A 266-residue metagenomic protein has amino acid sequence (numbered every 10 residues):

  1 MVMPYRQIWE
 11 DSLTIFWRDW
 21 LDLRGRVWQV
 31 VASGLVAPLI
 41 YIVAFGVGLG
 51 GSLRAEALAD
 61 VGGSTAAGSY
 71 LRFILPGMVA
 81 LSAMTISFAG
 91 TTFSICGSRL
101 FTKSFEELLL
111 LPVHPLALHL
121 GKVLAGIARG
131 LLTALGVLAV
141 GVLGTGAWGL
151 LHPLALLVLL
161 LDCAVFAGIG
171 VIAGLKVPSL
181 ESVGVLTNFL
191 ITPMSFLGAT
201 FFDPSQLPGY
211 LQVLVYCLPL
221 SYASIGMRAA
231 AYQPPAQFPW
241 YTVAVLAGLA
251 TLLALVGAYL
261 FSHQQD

Functional and structural regions predicted by a protein language model:
M1-G149, L157-S195, A199-D266: Hydrophobic transmembrane alpha-helices and immediately adjacent juxtamembrane helices of multi-pass inner-membrane
H152: Short acidic active-site motifs
